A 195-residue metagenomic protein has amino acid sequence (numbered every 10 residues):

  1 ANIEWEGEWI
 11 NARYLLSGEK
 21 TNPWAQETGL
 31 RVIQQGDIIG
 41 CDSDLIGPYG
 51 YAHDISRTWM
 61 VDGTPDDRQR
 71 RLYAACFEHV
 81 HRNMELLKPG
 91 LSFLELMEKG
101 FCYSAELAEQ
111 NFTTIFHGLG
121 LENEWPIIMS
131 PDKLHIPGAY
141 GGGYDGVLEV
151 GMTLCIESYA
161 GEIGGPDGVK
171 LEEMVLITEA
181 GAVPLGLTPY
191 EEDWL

Functional and structural regions predicted by a protein language model:
A1-L195: Active-site neighborhoods and metal-handling regions in enzymes and metal-associated proteins
